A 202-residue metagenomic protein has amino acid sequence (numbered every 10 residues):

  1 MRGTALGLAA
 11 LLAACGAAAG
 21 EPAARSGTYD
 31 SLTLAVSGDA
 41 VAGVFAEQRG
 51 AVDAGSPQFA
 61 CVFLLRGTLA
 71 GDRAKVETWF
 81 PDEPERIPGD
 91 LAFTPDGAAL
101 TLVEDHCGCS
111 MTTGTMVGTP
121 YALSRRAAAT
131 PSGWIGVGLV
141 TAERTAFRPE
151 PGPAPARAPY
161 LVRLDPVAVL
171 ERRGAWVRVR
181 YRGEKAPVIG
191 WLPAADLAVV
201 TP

Functional and structural regions predicted by a protein language model:
R2-L8: Sec-dependent signal peptide recognition, specifically the positively charged N-region followed immediately by
A9-A19: Hydrophobic h-region of N-terminal signal peptides that target proteins for export in Gram-negative bacteria
A18-T28, T130-L139: N-terminal helix-cap/turn-to-beta initiation motif at the start of protein domains
E21-A92: Central antiparallel beta-sheet cores of small beta-barrel/beta-sandwich binding domains
L65-R125: Extended, hydrophobic interaction surfaces within ordered domains
P120-P149, V162-R163, L170-R173, R182-G183 (+1 more regions): SH3-family beta-barrel domains
P151-A156: Short alpha-helix capping/helix-loop boundary micro-motifs
